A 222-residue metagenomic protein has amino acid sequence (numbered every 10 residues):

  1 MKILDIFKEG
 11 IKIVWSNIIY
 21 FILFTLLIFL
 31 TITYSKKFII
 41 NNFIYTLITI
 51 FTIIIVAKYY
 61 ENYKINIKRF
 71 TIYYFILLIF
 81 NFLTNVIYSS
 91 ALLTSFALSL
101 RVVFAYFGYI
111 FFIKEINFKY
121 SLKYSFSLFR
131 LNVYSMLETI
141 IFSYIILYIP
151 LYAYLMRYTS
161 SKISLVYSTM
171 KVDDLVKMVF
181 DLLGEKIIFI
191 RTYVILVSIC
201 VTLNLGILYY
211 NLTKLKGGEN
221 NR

Functional and structural regions predicted by a protein language model:
M1-L30, K64-L83, V102-P150: Interfacial aromatic "cap" segments that immediately flank transmembrane helices in multipass membrane proteins
F29-K37: N-terminal low-complexity or amphipathic/hydrophobic leaders
K37-E61, N85-N117, D181-G217: Selective recognition of hydrophobic, aromatic-rich stretches within alpha-helical transmembrane segments of polytopic
L122, F126, K214-R222: Short, highly charged, low-complexity non-transmembrane loops/tails of multi-pass membrane proteins
S135-M136, T159-I163, S168-Y193: Membrane-interface segments at the starts/ends of alpha-helical transmembrane spans
S143, L147, L151-I163: Juxtamembrane/transmembrane-helix interface segments of polytopic membrane transporters
I149, I195, N220-R222: Hydrophilic extracytoplasmic domains
